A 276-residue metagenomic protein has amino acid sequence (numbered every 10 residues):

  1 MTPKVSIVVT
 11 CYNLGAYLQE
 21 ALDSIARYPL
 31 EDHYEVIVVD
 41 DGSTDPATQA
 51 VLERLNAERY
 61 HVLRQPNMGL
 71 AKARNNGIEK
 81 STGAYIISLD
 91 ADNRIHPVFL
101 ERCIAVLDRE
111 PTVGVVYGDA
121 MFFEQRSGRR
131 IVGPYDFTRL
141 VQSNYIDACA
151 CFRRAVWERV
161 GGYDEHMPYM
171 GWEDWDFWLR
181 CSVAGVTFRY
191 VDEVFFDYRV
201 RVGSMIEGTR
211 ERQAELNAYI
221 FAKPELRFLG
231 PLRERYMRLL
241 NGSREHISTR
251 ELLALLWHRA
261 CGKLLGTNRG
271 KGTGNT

Functional and structural regions predicted by a protein language model:
D23-H33: Short, acidic, metal-binding catalytic loop of nucleotide-sugar glycosyltransferases
H33-G42, L63-Q65: Short beta-strand/loop segment that forms part of the nucleotide-sugar
D40-Q49, D90: A conserved acidic beta->alpha catalytic loop
T48, Q65-S81: Glycine-rich, basic loop-to-helix element that forms the pyrophosphate-binding segment of sugar-nucleotide handling
I86: Short aromatic/hydrophobic "clamp" motif used to bind/position activated sugar donors
V98-R130: Conserved donor NDP-sugar-binding/catalytic core segment of glycosyltransferases
Y169-D176: Acidic donor-binding loop at a coil-to-helix junction in glycosyltransferase catalytic cores that engages
E193-V194, Y198, E207-R235: Catalytic core of nucleotide-sugar-dependent glycosyltransferases
